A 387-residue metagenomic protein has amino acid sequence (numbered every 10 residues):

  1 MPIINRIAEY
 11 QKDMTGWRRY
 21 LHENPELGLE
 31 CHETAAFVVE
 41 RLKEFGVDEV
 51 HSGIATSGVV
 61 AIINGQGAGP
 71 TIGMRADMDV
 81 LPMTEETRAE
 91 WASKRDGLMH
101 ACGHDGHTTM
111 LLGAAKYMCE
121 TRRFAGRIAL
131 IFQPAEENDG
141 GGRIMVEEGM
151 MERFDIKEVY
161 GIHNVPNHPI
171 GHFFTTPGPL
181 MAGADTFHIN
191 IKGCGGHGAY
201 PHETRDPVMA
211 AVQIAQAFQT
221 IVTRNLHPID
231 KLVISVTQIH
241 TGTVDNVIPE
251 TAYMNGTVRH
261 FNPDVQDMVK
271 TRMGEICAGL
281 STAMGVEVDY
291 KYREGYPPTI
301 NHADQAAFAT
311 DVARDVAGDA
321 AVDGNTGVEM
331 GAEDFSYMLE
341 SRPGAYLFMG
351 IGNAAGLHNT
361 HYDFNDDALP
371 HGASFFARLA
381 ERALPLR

Functional and structural regions predicted by a protein language model:
M1-H100, D105, T109-L112, K116-F124: Acidic/His- and Gly-rich active-site-bordering loop/insert found across diverse amide/peptide-bond hydrolases
Y10-D13, W17, E30-V38, P70 (+16 more regions): General structural feature for long, well-ordered alpha-helical segments within catalytic domains of soluble enzymes
L21, A61, M74, H104 (+8 more regions): Divalent metal-coordination and catalytic microenvironments
C31, V59-V60, L81-M83, T87-M99 (+3 more regions): Histidine/acidic-residue-rich, glycine-tolerant segments that coordinate divalent metal ions
D48, I156-K157, P343: Conserved acidic residues
G73-R75, F187-I189, Y346-I351: Non-cysteine beta-strand/loop elements that form the S-adenosyl-L-methionine
V212-R387: Metal-dependent amide/peptide-bond hydrolase catalytic core, centered on the "pita-bread" metallohydrolase fold
